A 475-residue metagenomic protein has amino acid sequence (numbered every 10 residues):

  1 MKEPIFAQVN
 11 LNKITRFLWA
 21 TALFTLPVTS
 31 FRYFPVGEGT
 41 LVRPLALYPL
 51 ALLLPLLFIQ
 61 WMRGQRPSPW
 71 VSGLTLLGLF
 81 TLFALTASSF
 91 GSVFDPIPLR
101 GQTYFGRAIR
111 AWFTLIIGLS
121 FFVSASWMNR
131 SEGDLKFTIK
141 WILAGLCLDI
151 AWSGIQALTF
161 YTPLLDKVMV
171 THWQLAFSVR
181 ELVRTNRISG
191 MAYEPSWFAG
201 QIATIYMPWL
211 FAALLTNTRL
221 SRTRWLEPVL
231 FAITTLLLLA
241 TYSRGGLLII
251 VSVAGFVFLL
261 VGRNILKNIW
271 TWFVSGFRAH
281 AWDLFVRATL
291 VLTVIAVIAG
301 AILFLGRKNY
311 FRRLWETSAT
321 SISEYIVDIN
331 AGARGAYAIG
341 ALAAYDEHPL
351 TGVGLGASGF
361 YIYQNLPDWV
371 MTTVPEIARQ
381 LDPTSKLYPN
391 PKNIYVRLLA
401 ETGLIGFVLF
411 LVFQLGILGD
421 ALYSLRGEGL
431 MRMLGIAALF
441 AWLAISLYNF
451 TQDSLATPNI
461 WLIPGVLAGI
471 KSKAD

Functional and structural regions predicted by a protein language model:
E3-R16, L57-L77, G133, A212-V229 (+2 more regions): Membrane-interface helix-loop-helix junctions at transmembrane boundaries of multi-pass membrane enzymes, predominantly
T15-F34, L50-S120: N-terminal hydrophobic segments of proteins, predominantly signal-anchor/transmembrane helices of inner/organellar
R16, L23, L52-P55, F211 (+4 more regions): Transmembrane alpha-helices of multi-pass inner-membrane enzymes
T29-G37, P98-G101, A176-M191, A336 (+1 more regions): Juxtamembrane membrane-water interface segments that cap and precede transmembrane helices
T40-Q60, I109-S120, F198-M207, L248-G255 (+2 more regions): Membrane-embedded alpha-helical segments of multi-pass membrane proteins, especially the transmembrane helices
I116-S124, K136-T185, S189-F273, V412 (+4 more regions): Alpha-helical transmembrane segments of multi-pass inner-membrane proteins
A151, A157-Y161, A254-I326, I339-E347 (+2 more regions): A membrane-periplasm/extracellular boundary helix in multi-pass inner-membrane enzymes that assemble envelope glycans
E324-I339, E347, T351-T402: Long extracytoplasmic/lumenal interhelical loops at the membrane interface of multi-pass membrane proteins
